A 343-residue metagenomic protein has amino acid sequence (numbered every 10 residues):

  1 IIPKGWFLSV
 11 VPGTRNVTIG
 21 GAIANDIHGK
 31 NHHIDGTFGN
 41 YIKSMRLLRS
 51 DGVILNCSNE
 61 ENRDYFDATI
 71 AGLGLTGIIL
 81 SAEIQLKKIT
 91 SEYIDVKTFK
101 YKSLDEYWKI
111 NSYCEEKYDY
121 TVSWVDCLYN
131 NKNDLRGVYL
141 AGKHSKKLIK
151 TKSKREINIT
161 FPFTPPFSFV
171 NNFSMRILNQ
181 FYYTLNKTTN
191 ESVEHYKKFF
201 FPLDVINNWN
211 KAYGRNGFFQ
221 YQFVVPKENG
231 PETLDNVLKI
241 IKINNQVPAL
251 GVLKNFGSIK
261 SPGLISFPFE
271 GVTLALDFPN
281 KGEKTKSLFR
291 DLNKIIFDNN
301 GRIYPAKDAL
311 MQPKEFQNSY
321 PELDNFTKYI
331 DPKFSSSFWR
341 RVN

Functional and structural regions predicted by a protein language model:
I1-N343: Noncatalytic alpha-helical scaffold of FAD-dependent oxidoreductases
